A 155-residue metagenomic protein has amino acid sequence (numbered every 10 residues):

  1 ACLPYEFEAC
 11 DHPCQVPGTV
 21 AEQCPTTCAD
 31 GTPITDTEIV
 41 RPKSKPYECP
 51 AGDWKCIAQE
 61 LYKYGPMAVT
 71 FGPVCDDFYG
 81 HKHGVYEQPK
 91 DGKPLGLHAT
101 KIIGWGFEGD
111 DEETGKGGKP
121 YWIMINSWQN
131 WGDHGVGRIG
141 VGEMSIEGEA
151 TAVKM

Functional and structural regions predicted by a protein language model:
A1-M155: Predominantly the structural core of cysteine protease catalytic domains
